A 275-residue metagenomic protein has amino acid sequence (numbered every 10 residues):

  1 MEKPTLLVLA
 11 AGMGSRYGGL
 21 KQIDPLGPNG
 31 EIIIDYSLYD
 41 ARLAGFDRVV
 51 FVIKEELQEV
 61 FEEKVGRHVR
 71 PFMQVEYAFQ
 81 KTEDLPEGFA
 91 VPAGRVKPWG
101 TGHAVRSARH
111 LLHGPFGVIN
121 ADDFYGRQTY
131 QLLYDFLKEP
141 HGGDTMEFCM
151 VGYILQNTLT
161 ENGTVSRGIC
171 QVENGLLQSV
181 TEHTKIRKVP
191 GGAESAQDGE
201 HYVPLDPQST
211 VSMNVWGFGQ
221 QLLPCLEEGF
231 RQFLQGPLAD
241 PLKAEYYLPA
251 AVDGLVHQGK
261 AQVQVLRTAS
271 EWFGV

Functional and structural regions predicted by a protein language model:
M1-V8, G14, P28-V118, Y125-G126 (+2 more regions): Conserved N-terminal catalytic core of the sugar/cofactor nucleotidyltransferase
L9-A10, E76-A78, V118-N120, E147-I154 (+1 more regions): Short beta-strand segments
G14-G18, L159-T160: Short N-terminal binding/cap micro-motifs at the start of the first secondary-structure element
I23, I169-V172, V265: A structural signal for short hydrophobic beta-strand segments in well-ordered beta-sheet cores
Q74-E76, L176, Q262-Q264: Conserved beta-strand segments of alpha/beta enzyme cores
R127-W216, Q220: Conserved core of the sugar-phosphate nucleotidyltransferase
E227-Q264: A C-terminal functional module that forms or caps the active site or interfaces directly with catalytic machinery
E271-V275: Glycine-rich phosphate/pyrophosphate-binding beta-alpha loops
